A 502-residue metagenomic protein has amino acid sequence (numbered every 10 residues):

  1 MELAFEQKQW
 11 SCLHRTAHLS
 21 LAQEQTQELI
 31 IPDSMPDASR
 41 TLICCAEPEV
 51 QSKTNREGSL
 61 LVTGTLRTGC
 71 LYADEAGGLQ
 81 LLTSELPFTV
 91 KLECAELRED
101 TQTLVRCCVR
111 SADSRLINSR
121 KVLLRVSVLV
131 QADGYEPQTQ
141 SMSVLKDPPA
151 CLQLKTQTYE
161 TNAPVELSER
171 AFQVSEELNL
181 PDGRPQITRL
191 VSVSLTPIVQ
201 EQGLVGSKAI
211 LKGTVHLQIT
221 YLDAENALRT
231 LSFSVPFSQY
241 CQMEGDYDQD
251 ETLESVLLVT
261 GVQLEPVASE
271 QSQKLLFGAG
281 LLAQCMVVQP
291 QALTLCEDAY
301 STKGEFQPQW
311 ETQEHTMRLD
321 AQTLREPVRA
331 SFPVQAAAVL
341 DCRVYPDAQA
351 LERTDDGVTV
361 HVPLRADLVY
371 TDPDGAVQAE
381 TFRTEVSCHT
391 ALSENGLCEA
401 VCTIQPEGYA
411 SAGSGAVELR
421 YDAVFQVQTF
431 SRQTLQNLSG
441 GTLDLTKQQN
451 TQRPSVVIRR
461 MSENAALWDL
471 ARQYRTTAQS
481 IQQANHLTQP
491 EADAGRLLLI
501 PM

Functional and structural regions predicted by a protein language model:
E2-L445, N450-R453: Membrane-lipid interaction segments
D444-Q483, T488-M502: Primarily a LysM-type cell-wall glycan-binding module
